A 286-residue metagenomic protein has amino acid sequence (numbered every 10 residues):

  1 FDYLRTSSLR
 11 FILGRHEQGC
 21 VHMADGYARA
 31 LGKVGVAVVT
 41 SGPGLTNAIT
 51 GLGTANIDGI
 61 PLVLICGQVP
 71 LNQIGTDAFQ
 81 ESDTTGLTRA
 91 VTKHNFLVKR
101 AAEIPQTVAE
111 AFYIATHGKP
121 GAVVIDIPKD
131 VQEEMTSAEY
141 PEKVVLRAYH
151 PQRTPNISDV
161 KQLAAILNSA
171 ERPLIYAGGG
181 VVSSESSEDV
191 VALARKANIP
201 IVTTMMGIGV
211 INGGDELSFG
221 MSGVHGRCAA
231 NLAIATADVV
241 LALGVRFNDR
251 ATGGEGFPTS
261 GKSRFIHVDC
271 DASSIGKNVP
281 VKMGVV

Functional and structural regions predicted by a protein language model:
F1-V286: N-terminal alpha/beta PP-like core and its mobile active-site loop of ThDP/TPP-dependent enzymes
